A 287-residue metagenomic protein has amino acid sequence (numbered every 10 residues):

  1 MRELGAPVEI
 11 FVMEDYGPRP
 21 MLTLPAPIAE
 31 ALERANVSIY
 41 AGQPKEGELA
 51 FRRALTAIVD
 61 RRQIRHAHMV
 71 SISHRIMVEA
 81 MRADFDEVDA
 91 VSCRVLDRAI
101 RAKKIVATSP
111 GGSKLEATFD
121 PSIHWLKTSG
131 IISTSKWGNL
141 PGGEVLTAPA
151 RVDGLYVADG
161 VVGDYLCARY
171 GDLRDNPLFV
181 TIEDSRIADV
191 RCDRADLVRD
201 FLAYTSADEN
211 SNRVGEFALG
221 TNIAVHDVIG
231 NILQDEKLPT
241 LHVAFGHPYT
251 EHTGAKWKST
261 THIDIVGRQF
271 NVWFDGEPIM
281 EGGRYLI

Functional and structural regions predicted by a protein language model:
M1-N176, W273-I287: Active-site bordering "gate/hinge" segments that shape substrate access to catalytic or cofactor-binding pockets
V8, A102, I182, I187-D189 (+1 more regions): A broad structural signal for short, well-ordered beta-strand segments within beta-sheet-rich domains
I100, P110, P149-R151, N210-N212 (+2 more regions): A generic structural signal for short, non-catalytic loop/turn and secondary-structure boundary residues
V106, E116, L155-V157, F179-T181 (+3 more regions): Structured core elements
I123, V162, R186, I223 (+1 more regions): Short loop/turn segments at secondary-structure transitions that flank enzyme active sites
L173-R174, V190-G246, E251-T253: Dual-mode signal for accessory low-complexity, basic/Gly-rich regions
N176-R191, N271-V272: Active-site and channel-lining beta-strand-loop segments that bind or position nucleotide-derived/phosphorylated
L241-I287: Intrinsically disordered terminal and processing segments
